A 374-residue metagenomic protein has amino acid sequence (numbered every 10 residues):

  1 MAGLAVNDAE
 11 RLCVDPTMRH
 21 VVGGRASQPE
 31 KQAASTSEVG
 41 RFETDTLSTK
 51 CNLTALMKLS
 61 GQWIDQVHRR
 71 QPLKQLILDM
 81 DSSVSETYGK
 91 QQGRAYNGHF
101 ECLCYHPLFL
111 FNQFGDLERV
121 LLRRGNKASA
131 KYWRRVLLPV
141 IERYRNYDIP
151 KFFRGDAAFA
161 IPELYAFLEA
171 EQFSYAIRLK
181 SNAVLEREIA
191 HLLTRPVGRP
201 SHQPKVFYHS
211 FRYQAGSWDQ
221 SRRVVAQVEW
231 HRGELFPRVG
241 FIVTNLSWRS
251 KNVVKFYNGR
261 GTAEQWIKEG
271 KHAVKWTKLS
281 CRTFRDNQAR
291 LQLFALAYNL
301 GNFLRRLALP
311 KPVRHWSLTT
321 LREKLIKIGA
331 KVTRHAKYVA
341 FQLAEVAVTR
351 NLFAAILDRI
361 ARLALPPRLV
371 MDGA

Functional and structural regions predicted by a protein language model:
A5-A26: DNA-recognition alpha helix
V6-A9, A33, V39-F42, L76-S85 (+7 more regions): Short, conserved catalytic/metal-binding motifs centered on acidic residues
A9, S250-F284, A289, L293-R305: Short amphipathic alpha-helical "interface-anchor" segments enriched in bulky aromatics
A26-L108: Active-site-proximal, Lys/Arg-enriched surface segment that forms a nucleic-acid-binding/basic interface patch
G98-Y147: Electropositive, glycine- and tryptophan-enriched low-complexity nucleic-acid-binding patches
K127-V184: Domain-level cores of phosphate- or acyl-group-handling catalytic modules
S174-K275, D358-A374: An anionic, glycine-rich sequence signature occurring as long contiguous blocks
G301-A374: A short, flexible helix-boundary coil/loop motif
